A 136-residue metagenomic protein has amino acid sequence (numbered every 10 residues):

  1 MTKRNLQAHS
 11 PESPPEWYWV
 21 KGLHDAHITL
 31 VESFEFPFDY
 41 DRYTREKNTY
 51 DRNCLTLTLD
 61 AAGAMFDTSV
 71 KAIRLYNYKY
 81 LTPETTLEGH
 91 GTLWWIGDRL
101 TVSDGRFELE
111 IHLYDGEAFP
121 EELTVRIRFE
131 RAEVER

Functional and structural regions predicted by a protein language model:
M1-R136: Surface-exposed, interaction-prone regions used to assemble/regulate multi-protein complexes
